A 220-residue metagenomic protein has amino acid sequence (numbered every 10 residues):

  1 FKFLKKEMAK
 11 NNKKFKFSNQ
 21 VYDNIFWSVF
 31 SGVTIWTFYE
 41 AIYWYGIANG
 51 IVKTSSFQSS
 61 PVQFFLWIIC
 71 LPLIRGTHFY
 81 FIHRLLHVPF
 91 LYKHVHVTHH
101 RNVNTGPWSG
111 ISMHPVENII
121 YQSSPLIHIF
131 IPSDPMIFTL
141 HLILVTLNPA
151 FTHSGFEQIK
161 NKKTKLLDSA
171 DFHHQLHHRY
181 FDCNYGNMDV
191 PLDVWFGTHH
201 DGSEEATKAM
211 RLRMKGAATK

Functional and structural regions predicted by a protein language model:
F1, I35-Y39, L71-I82, L142 (+1 more regions): Hydrophobic alpha-helical membrane-embedded segments
F1-A41: Early transmembrane hairpin module of multi-pass membrane proteins
F1-S18, P89-K220: Cytosolic/stromal cytosol-facing helical appendages immediately following the last transmembrane segment
N24, S60-I68, N118, I137-F138: Residue-level signature of transmembrane alpha-helical entry/exit and packing/kink sites in multi-pass membrane
V29-W44, C70, Y121-I127: Hydrophobic alpha-helical transmembrane segments of multi-pass integral membrane proteins
F38-I74: Juxtamembrane helix-loop-helix connectors linking adjacent transmembrane helices in multi-pass membrane enzymes
Y39-Y43, I47, F79-H87, I129 (+2 more regions): Membrane-water interface at transmembrane helix exits
S60-K93, V97-H100, S109-M113: Function-critical hydrophobic alpha-helical transmembrane segments in multi-pass membrane proteins
